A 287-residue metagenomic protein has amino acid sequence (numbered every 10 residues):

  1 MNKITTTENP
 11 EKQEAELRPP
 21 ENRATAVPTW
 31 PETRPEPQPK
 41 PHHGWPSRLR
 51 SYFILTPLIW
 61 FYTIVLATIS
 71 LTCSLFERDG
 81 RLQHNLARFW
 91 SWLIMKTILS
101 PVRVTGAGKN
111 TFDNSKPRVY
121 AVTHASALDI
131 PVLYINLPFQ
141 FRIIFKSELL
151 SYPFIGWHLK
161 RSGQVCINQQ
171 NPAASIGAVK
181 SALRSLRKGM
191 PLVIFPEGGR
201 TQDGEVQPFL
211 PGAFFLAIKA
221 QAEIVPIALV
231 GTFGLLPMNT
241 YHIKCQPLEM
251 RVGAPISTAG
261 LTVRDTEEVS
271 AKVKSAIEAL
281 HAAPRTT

Functional and structural regions predicted by a protein language model:
N2-H42, P46-L49, I176-T287: Non-catalytic C-terminal accessory region of glycerolipid acyltransferases and related lyso-lipid remodeling enzymes
K12, P19-V119: Membrane-anchoring hydrophobic helices of lipid-metabolizing enzymes
L66-F89, K96-L99, F112-P172: Catalytic core of membrane glycerolipid acyltransferases/transacylases, capturing the structured, soluble-facing
I94-M95, L159, S185, A217: A generic structural signal for well-ordered alpha-helical segments
V104, Y120, I143-I144, M250-V252: Generic preference for hydrophobic
T105-A107, K146, I167-Q169, G253-P255 (+2 more regions): Conserved beta-strand termini and adjacent loop/short-helix elements that scaffold enzyme active sites in alpha/beta
G108, P172, V230: Residue-level "edge-of-site" marker
